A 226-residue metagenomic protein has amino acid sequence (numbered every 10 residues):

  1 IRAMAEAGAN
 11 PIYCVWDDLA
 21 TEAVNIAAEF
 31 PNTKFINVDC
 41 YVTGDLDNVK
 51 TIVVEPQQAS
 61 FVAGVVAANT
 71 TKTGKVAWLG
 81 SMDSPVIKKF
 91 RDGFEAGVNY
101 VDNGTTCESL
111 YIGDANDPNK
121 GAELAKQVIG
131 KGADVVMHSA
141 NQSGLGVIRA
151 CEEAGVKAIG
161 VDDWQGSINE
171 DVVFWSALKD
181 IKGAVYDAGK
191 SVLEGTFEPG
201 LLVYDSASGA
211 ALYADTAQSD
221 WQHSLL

Functional and structural regions predicted by a protein language model:
I1-L226: A residue-level marker of the well-folded mature domains of exported/periplasmic proteins
